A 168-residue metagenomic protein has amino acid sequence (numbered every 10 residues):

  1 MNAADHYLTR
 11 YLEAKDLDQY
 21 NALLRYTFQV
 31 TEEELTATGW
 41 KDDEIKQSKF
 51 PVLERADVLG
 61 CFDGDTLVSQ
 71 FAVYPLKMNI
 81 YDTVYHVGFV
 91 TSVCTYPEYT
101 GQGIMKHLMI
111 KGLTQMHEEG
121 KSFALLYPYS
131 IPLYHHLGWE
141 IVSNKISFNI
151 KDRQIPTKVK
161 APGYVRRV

Functional and structural regions predicted by a protein language model:
M1-P75, D82, F89, I155-V168: Short amphipathic alpha-helix that is part of the acyltransferase structural core
L76-M78, E98, I131: Short coil/turn motifs at secondary-structure junctions
K77-V84, I150: A short, polar/charged loop-to-alpha-helix boundary motif
F89, L108-T114, G120, L126-I131: Hydrophobic, well-ordered secondary-structure scaffolds
S92-M116: Conserved acetyl-CoA-binding loop-helix of GNAT-fold acetyltransferases
E118-S122, P128-S147: Conserved active-site alpha-helix within GNAT-family acetyltransferase domains
I146-Q154: Gly/Ser-rich phosphate-binding catalytic loop and adjacent alpha/beta segment that cradle a phosphoryl group at enzyme
